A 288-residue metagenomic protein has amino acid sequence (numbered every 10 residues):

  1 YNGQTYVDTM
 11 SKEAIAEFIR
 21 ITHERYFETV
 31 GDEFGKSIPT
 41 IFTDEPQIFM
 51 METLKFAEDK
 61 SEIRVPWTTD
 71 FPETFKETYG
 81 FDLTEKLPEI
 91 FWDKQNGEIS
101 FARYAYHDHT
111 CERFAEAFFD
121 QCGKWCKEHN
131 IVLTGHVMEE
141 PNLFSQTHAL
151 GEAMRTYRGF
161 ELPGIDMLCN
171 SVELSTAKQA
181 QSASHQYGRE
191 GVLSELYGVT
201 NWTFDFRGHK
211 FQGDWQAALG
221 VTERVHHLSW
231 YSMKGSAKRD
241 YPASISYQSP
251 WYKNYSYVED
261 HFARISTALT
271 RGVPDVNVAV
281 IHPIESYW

Functional and structural regions predicted by a protein language model:
Y1-D32: Catalytic and substrate-binding clefts that recognize carbohydrates or anionic sugar/phosphate headgroups
E28-T40, E45-W288: Carbohydrate-binding surfaces of carbohydrate-active enzymes
